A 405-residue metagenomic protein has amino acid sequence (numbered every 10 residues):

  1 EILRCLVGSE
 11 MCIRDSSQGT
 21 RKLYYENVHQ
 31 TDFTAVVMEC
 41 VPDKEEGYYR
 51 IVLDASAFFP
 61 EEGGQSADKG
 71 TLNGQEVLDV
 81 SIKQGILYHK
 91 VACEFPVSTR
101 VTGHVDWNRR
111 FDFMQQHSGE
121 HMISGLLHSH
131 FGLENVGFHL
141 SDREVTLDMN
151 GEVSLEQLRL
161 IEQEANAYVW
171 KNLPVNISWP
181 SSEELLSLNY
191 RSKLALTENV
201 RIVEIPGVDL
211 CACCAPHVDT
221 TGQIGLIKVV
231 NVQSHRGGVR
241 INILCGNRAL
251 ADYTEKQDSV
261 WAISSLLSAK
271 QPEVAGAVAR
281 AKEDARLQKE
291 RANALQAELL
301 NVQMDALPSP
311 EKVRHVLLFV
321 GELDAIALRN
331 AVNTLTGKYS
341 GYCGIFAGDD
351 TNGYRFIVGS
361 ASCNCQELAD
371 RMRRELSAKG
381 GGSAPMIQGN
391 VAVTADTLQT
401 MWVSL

Functional and structural regions predicted by a protein language model:
E1-D15: Single conserved hydrophobic/aromatic residue that forms the stacking wall/gate of nucleotide- or nucleobase-binding
R14-L405: A glycine- and charged-residue-rich anion-binding loop/surface
